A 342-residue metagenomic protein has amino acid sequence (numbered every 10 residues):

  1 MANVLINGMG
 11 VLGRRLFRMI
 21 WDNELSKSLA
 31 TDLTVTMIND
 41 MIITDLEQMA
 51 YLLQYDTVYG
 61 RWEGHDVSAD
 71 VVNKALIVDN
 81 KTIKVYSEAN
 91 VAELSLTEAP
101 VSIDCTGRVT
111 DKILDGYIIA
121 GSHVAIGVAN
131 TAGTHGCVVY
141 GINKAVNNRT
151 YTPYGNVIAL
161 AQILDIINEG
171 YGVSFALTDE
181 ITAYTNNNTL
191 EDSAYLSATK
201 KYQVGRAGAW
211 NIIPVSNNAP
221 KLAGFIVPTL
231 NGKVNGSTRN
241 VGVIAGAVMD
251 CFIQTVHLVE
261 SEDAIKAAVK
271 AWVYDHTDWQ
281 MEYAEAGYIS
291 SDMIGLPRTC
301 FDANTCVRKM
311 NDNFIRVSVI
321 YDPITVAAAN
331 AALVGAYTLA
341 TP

Functional and structural regions predicted by a protein language model:
N3-R18: Glycine-rich adenosine-cofactor-binding loop
L12, T134-Q203: Rossmann-like dinucleotide-binding core of oxidoreductases
R18, D22, S26-L94, S174-F175 (+1 more regions): C-terminal substrate-binding/catalytic lobe of Rossmann-fold NAD(P)-dependent oxidoreductases
T36, P100, H123: Conserved acidic residues
E93-G116: Hydrophobic alpha-helical hairpins/lids featuring a short glycine-rich hinge
I103-D104, N147-G155, R206-I213: Flexible, glycine/proline-enriched loop segments at strand-loop-helix junctions that form or flank small-ligand binding
R108-N148: Rossmann-fold NAD(P)-binding glycine/threonine-rich loop
L296-N330, V334-A340: Short, charged interaction patches at domain edges and termini
